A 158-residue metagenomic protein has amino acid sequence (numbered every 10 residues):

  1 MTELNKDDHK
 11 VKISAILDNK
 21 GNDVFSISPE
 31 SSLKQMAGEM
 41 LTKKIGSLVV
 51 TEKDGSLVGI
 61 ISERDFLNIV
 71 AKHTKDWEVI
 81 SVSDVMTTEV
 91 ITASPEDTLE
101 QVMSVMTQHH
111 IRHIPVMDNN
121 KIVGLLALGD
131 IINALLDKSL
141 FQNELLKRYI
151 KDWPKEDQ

Functional and structural regions predicted by a protein language model:
M1-Q158: Tandem CBS (Cystathionine beta-synthase) repeat/Bateman regulatory domains
